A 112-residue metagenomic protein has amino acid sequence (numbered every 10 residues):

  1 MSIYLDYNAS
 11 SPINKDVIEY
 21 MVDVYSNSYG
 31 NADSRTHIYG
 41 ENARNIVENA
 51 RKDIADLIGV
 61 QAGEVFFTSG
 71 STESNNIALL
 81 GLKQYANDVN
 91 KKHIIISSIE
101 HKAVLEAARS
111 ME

Functional and structural regions predicted by a protein language model:
M1-E112: Pyridoxal 5′-phosphate
